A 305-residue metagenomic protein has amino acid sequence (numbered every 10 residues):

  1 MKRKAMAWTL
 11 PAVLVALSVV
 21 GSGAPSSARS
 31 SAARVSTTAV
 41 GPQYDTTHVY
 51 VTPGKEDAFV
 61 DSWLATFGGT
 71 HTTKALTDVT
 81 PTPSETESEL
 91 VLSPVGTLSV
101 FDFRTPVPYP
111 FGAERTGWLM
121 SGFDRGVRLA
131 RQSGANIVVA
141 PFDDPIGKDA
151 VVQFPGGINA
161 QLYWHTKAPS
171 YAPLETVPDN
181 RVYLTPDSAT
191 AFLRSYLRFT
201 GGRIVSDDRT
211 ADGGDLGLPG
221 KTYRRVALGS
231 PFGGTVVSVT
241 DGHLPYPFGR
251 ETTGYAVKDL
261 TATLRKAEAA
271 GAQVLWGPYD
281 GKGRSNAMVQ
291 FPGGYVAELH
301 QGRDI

Functional and structural regions predicted by a protein language model:
K2-A28: Secretory targeting and sorting signals
R29-Q43: N-terminal low-complexity, Pro/Thr/Ser-rich intrinsically disordered segments that act as propeptides or flexible
T38-G41, H48-G96, A140-F154, V182-G233 (+4 more regions): Core segments of cupin and vicinal oxygen chelate
P42-G54, E89-L90, F103-A130, K148-Q153 (+3 more regions): Vicinal oxygen chelate
K74-D78, T82-E87, S99-V127, R131-D149 (+3 more regions): A cross-kingdom feature marking solvent-exposed beta-strand/loop segments within repeated, beta-rich binding/scaffold
G96-S99, G157-Q161, G233-T235, P245 (+1 more regions): Short, charged/polar, Gly/Pro-enriched secondary-structure boundary elements
D143, Y163-P169, L299-I305: Short beta->alpha transition motifs characteristic of CBS
T235, T252-L260, R265-E268, Q273-D280 (+1 more regions): C-terminal functional regions that serve as terminal interaction/effector modules
